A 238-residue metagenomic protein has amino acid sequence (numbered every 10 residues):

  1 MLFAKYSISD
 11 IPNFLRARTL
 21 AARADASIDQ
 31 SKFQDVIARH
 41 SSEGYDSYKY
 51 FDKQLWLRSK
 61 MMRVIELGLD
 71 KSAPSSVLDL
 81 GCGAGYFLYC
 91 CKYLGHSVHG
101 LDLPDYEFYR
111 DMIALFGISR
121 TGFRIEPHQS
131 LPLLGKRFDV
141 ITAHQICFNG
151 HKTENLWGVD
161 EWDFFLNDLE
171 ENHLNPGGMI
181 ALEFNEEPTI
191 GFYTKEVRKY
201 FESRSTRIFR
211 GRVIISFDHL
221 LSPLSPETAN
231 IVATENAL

Functional and structural regions predicted by a protein language model:
K53-P74: Conserved alpha-helix/loop element of class I SAM-dependent methyltransferases that forms part of the SAM/SAH-binding
P74-G83: Conserved class I S-adenosyl-L-methionine
A84-L94: Conserved SAM-binding loop of SAM-dependent methyltransferases across substrates and taxa, primarily the Class I
K92-R120, E126-P127: Class I SAM-dependent methyltransferase SAM/SAH-binding core
L131-V140: A short acidic, Gly/Pro-enriched loop at the edge of an enzyme's catalytic core that lines a small-molecule cofactor
D139-V159: A short SAM/SAH-binding and catalytic strip from SAM-dependent methyltransferases
L156-P176: A short glycine-rich, Lys/Arg-flanked "PGG" loop and its adjoining helix->strand segment in the class I
P176-F184: Conserved beta-strand signature within the Rossmann-like core of class I S-adenosyl-L-methionine
